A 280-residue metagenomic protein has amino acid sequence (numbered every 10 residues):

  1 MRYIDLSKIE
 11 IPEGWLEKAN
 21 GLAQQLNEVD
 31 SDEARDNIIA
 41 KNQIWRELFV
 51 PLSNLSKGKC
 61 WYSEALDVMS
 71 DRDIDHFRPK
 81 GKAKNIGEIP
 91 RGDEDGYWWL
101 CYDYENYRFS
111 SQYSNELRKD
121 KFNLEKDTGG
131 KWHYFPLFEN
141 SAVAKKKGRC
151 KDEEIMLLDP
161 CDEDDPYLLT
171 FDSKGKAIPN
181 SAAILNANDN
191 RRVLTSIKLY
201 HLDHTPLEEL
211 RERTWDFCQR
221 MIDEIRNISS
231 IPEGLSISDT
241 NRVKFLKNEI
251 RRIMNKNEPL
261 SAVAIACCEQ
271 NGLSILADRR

Functional and structural regions predicted by a protein language model:
M1-D36, F77, E125, C161 (+2 more regions): Class I S-adenosyl-L-methionine
N20-K59, A83-C101, E105: Short, charged surface segments at domain edges that flank catalytic/cofactor-binding sites
L48-D73, S111-S114: Short cysteine-rich loop/turn motifs with clustered Cys
L55-K57, V68, D103-E105, D152 (+2 more regions): Short, well-ordered loop/turn elements at secondary-structure boundaries
W61-Y62, D73, F109-Q112, N123 (+2 more regions): A structural signal for short, well-ordered beta-strand segments and their strand-loop junctions that often border
A65-F109, R118-E139: Histidine-centered nuclease catalytic patch
P136-N186: Long, low-complexity, intrinsically disordered segments enriched in glycines and aromatic residues
I178-R280: C-terminal, charged low-complexity interaction regions
